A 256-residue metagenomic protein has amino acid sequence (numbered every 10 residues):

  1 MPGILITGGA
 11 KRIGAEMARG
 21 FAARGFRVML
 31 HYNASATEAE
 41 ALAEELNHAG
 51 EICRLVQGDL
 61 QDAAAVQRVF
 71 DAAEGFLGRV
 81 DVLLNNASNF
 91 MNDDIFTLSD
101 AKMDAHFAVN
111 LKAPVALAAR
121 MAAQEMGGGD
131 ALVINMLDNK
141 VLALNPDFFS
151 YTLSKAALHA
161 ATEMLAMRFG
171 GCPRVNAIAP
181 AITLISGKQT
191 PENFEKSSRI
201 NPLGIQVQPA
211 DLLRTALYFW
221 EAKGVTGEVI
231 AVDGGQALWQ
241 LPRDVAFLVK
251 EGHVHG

Functional and structural regions predicted by a protein language model:
A10-R12: Conserved glycine-rich cofactor-binding loop
R24-A41: Conserved glycine-rich Rossmann-like NAD(P)H-binding loop of the short-chain dehydrogenase/reductase
R79, H159, F169-T183, V225-V232: Conserved Rossmann-fold SDR core element
N86-N92, G235: Conserved NAD(P)H cofactor-binding loop of Rossmann-fold oxidoreductase domains
D94-I95, K102-F107, S197: Substrate-binding pocket helix/loop in short-chain dehydrogenase/reductase
L132-G170, I182, L238: Catalytic loop of short-chain dehydrogenase/reductase
P209-V232, A237-L238: C-terminal substrate-recognition "lid" of short-chain dehydrogenase/reductases
